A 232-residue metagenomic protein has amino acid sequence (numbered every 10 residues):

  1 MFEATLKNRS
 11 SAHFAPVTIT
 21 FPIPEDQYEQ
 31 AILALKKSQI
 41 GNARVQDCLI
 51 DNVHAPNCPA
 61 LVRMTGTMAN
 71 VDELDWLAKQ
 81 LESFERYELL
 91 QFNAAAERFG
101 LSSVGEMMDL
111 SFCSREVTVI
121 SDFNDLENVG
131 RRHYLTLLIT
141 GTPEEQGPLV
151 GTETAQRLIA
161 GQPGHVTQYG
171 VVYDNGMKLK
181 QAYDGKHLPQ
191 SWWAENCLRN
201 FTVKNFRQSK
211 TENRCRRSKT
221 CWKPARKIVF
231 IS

Functional and structural regions predicted by a protein language model:
M1-S232: Long, charge-dense low-complexity segments
